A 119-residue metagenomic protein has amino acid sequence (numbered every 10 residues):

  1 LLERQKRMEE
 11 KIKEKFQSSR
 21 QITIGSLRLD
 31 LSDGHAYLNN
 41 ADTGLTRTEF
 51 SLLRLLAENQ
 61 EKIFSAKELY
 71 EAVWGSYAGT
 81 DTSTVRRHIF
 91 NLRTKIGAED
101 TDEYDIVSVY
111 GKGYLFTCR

Functional and structural regions predicted by a protein language model:
L1-R7, G34, A66, N91-R93 (+1 more regions): Short, cationic motifs built from Arg/Lys/His that form the positively charged side of catalytic pockets
L1-T23: Basic, amphipathic DNA-recognition helix from helix-turn-helix-like DNA-binding domains
S19, S26, Y104: Alpha/beta-hydrolase fold active-site loops
I22-F50, V109, L115-R119: A structural micro-motif at secondary-structure boundaries
H35-R47, S51-D100, Y104-D105: Positively charged, aromatic-enriched patches within helix-turn-helix-type DNA-binding elements, predominantly
